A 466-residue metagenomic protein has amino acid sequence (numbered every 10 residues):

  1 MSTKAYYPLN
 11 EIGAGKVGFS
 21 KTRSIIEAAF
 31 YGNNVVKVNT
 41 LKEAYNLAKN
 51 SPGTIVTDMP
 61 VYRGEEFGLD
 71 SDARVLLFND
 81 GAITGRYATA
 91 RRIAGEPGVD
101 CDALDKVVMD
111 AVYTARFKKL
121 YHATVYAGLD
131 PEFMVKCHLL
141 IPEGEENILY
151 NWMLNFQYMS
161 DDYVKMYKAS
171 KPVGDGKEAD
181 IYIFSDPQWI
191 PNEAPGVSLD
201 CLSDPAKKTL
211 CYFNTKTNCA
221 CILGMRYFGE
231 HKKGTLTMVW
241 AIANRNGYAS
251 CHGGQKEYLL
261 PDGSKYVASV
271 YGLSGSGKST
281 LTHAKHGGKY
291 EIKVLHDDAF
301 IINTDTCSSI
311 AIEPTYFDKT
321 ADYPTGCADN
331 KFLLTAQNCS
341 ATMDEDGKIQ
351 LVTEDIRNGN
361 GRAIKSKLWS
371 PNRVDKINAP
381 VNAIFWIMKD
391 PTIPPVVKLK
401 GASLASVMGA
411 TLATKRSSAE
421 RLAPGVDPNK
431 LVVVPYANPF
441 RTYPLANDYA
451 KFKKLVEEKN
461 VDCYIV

Functional and structural regions predicted by a protein language model:
S2-V267, I301-V466: A noncatalytic interaction/capping subdomain that flanks phosphate/NTP-handling catalytic cores
Y258-Y290, V294: Glycine-rich phosphate-binding P-loop
D298: A cross-family detector of function-defining hotspots
